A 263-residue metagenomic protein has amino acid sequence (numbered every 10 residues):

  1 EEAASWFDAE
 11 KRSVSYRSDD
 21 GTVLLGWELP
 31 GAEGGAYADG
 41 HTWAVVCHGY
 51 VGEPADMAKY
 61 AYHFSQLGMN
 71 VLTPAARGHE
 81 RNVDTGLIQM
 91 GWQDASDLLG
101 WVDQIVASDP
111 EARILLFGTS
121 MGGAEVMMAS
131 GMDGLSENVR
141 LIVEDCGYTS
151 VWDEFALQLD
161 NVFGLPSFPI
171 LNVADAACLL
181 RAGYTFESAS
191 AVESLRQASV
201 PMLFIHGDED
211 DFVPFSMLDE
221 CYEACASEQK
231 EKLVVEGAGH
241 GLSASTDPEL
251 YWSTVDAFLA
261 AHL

Functional and structural regions predicted by a protein language model:
E1-R17: An N-terminal hydrophobic leader/cap segment in hydrolases
W43, Y50-H63, A76: The serine-hydrolase catalytic nucleophile loop
A61-V83: Conserved alpha/beta-hydrolase
L87-D109: Alpha/beta-hydrolase active-site loop
M128-T185, E193: Hydrolase active-site cap/lid region
A191, V200, P214-E223: Short alpha-helix in the alpha/beta-hydrolase fold that links the catalytic acid
Q197-S199, F204-H206, D210: Short beta-strand/loop motif that positions the catalytic acidic residue of the alpha/beta-hydrolase fold
A238-W252: Catalytic histidine-centered segment of alpha/beta-hydrolase-like enzymes
